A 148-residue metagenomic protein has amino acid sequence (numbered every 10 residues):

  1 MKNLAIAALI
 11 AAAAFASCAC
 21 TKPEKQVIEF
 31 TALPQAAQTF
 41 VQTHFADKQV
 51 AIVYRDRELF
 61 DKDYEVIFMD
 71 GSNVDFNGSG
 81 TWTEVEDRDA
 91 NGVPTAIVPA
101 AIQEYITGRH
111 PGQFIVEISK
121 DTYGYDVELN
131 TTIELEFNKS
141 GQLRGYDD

Functional and structural regions predicted by a protein language model:
K2-N3, A7-A8, A14-A32: Bacterial Sec-dependent N-terminal signal peptides
N3, A7-L9, D70, T131: Generic hydrophobic-segment detector
A8-A12, V74-N77: Short hydrophobic/aromatic-rich motifs at helix boundaries and adjacent loops
K22-D148: Interaction-mediating elements
